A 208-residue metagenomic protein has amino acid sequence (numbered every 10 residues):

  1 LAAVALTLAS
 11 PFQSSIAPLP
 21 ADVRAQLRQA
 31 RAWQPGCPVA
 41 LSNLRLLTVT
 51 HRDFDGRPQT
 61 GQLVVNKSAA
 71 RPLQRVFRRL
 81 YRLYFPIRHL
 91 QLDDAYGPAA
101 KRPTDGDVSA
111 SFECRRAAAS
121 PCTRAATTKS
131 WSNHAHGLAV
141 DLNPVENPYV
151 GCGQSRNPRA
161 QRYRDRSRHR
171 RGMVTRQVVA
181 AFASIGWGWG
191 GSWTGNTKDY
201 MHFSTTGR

Functional and structural regions predicted by a protein language model:
L1-A2: N-terminal export and membrane-targeting signals
L6-R57: N-terminal module-boundary/linker segments of secreted carbohydrate-active enzymes
I16-L19, K101-A125: Mixed-charge, low-complexity intrinsically disordered segments
A30-P38, D94-A99, A126-W131, V174: Intrinsically disordered, low-complexity boundary segments flanking structured domains
V39-D107: Active-site acidic/histidine clusters and adjacent loop/turn architecture that either coordinate catalytic ions
V49, V76, F112, V140-L142: Long, contiguous hydrophobic alpha-helical segments, chiefly transmembrane helices and signal peptides
R116-A119, T123-R208: Catalytic cores and adjacent binding grooves of peptidoglycan-active enzymes
